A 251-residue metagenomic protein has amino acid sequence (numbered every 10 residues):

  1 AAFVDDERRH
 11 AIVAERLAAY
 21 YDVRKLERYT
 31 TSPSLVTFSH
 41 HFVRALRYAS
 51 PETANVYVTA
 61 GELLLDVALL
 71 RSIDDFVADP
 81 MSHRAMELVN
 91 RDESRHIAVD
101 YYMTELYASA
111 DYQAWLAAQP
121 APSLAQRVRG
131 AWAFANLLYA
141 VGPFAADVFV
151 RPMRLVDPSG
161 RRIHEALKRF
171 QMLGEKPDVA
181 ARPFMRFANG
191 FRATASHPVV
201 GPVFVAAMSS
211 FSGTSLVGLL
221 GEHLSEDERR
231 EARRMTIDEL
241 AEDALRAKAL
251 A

Functional and structural regions predicted by a protein language model:
A1-A251: Non-heme di-metal
